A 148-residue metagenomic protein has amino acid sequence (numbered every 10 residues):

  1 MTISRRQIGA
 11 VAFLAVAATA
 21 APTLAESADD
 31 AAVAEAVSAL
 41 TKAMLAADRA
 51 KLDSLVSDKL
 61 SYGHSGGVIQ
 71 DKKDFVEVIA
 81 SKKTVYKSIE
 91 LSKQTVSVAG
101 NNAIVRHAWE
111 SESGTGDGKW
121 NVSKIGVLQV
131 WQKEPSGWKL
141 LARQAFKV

Functional and structural regions predicted by a protein language model:
M1: Flexible coil/turn residues that form the inter-helical turn or adjacent wing/linker of helix-turn-helix
S4-G9: N-terminal export leaders
A10-V11, A15, E26-S54, S61-V148: A beta-strand edge to alpha-helix "cap/lid" segment located at domain peripheries
A20-P22: N-terminal signal peptide c-region/cleavage motif recognized by signal peptidases
